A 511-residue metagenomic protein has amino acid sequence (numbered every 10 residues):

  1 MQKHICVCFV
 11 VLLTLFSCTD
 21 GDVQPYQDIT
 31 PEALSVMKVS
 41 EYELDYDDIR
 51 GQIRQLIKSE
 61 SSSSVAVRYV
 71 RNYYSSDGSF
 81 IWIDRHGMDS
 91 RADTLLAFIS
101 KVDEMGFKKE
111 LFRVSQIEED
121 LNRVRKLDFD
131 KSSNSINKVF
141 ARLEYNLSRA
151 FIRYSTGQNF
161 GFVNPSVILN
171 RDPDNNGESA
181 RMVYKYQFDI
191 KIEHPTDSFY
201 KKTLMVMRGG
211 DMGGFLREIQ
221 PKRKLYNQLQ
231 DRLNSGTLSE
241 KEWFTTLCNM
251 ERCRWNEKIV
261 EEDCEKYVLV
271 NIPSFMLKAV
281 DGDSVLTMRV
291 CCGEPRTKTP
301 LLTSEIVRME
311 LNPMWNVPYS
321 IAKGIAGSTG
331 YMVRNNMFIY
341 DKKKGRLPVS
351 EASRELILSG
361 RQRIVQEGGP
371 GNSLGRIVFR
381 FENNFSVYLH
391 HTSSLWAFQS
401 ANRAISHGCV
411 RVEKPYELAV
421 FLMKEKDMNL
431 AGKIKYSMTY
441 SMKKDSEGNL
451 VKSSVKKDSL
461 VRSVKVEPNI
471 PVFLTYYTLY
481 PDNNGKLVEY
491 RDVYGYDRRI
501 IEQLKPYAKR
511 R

Functional and structural regions predicted by a protein language model:
Q2-F9: Sec-dependent signal peptide recognition, specifically the positively charged N-region followed immediately by
F9-L12, Y416: Alpha-helical transmembrane segments
T14-S17: C-terminal motif of bacterial Sec signal peptides marking the signal peptidase cleavage site
T19-A66, I152, D172, D197-R511: Well-ordered beta-sheet/strand-loop patches within structured domains
T19-E178: Cationic-aromatic interfacial patches
F162-N164, R171, F188, I192 (+1 more regions): A sensor for short, sequence-defined functional sites
P173-Y186, I500: Eukaryote-specific, cytoplasm-facing alpha-helical/coiled-coil scaffolding segments in long proteins
